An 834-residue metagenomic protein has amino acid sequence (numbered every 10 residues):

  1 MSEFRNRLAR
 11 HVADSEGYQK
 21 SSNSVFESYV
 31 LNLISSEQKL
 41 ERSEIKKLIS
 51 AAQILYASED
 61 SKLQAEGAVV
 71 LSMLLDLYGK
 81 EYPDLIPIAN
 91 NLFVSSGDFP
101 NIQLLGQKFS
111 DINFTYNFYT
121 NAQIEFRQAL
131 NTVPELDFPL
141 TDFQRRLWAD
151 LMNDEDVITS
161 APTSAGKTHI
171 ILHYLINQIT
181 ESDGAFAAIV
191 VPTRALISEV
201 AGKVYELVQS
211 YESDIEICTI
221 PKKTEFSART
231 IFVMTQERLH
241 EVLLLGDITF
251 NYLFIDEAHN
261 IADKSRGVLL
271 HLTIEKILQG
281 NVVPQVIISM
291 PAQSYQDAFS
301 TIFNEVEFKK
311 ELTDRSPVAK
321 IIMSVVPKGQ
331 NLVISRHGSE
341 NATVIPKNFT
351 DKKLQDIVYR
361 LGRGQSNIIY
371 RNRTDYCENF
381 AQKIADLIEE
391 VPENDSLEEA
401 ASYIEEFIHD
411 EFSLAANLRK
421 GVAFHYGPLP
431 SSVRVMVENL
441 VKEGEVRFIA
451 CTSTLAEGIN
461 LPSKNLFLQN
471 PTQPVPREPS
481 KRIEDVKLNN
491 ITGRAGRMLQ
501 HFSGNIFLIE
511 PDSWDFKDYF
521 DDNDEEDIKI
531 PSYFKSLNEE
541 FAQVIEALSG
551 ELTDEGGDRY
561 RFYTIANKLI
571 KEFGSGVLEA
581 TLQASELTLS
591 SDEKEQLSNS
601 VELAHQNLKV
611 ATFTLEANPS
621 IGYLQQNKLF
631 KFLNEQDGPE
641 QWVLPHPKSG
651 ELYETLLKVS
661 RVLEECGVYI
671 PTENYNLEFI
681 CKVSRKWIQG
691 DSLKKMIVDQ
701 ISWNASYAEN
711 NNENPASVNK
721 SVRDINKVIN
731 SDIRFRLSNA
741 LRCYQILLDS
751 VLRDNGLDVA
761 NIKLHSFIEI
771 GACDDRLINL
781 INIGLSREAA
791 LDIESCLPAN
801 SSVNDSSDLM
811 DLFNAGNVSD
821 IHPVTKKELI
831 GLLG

Functional and structural regions predicted by a protein language model:
M1-G834: N-terminal helicase ATP-binding lobe
